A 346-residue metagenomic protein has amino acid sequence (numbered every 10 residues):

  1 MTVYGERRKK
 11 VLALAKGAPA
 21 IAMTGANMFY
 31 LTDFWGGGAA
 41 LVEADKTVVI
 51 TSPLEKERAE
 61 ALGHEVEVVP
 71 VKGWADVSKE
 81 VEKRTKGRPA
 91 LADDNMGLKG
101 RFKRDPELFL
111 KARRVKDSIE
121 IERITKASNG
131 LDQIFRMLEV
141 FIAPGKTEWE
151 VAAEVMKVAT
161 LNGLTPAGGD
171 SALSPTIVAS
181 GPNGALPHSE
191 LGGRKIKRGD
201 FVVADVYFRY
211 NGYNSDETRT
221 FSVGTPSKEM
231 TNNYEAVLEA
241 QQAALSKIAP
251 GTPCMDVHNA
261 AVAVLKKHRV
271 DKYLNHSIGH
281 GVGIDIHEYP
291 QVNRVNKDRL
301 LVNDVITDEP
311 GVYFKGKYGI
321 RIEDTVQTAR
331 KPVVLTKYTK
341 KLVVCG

Functional and structural regions predicted by a protein language model:
M1-G346: Active-site neighborhoods and metal-handling regions in enzymes and metal-associated proteins
